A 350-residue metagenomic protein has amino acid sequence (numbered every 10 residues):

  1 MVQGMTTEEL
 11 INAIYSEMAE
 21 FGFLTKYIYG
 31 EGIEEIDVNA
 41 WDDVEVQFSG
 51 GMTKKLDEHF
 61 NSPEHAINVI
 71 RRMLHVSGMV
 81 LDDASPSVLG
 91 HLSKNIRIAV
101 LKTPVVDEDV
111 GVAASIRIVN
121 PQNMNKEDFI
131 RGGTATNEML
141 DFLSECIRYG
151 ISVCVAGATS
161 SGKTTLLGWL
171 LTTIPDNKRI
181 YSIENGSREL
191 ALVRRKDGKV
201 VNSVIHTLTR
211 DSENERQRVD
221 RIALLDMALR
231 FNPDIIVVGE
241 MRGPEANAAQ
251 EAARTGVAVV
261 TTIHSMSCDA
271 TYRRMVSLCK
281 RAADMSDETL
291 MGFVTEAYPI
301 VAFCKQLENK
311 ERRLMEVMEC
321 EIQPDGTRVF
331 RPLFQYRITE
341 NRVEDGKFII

Functional and structural regions predicted by a protein language model:
M1-K54: N-terminal anchoring/assembly modules that precede and organize ATP-driven motor systems
E20-Y29, M73-H91, K178, A283-E288: Active-site phosphate-binding and catalytic loops of NTP-dependent enzymes
I36, V100, G256, Y298: Residue-level signature of catalytic and energy-coupling elements of molecular machines, predominantly ATP/GTP-dependent
D43, Q47-Y149: P-loop NTP-binding catalytic core
I151-V153, T165, W169-E296, K305-Q306: Switch/coupling sub-region of P-loop NTPases
V155-G157: Hydrophobic anchor at the beta1->P-loop junction of P-loop NTPases
G162: Conserved glycine(s) of the Walker
T295-I350: Conserved P-loop NTPase
